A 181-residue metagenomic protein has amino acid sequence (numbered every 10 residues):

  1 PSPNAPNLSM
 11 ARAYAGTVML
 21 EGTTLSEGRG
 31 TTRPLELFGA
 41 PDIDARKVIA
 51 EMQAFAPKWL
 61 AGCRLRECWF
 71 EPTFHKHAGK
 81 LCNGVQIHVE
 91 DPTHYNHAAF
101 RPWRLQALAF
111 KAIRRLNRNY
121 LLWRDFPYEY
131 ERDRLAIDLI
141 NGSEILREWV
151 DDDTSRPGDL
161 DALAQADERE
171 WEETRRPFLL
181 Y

Functional and structural regions predicted by a protein language model:
P1-T17: Conserved anion/nucleotide-ligand pocket segment
M10, Q165, E173: Catalytic-site microenvironment of enzymes that process N-acetyl-hexosamine-containing cell-wall polysaccharides
A13-L25, R66-F74: Glycine-rich, charged/polar anion/phosphate-binding loops that engage phosphate groups from diverse ligands
G28-R29: Charged, long alpha-helical assembly modules
G39, I43-D161: Conserved functional hotspot residues or short segments at active or partner-binding sites across diverse domains
E168-Y181: Structural signal for terminal/edge beta-strands and the immediately following C-terminal loop/tail that closes
